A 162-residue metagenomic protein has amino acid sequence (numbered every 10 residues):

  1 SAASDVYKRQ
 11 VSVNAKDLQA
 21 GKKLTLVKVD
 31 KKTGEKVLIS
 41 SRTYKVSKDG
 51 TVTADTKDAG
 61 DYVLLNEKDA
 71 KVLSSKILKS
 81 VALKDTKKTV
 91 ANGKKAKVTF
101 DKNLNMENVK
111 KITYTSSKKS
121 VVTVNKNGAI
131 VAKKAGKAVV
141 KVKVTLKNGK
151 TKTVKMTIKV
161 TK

Functional and structural regions predicted by a protein language model:
A2-Y7: Short, small-residue-biased leader/transition segments that mark boundaries at the very start of proteins
K8-Q19: Surface-exposed beta-strand/loop patches in extracellular or lumenal glycoproteins
K22, G60, G136-V140: Exposed beta-strand face motif in extracellular beta-rich ectodomains
K23-K28: Beta-strand-rich binding/interaction modules
V29-E35, S117-S120: Change "in extracellular beta-sheet-rich domains … of secreted and cell-surface proteins" to "in beta-sheet-rich domains
L38-V46: Solvent-exposed serine/threonine-rich low-complexity stretches and specific carbohydrate-binding patches
T51-L73: C-terminal beta-strand-rich structural cap/linker in extracellular carbohydrate-active enzymes
K68, V72-K162: Extracytoplasmic soluble-region selector
